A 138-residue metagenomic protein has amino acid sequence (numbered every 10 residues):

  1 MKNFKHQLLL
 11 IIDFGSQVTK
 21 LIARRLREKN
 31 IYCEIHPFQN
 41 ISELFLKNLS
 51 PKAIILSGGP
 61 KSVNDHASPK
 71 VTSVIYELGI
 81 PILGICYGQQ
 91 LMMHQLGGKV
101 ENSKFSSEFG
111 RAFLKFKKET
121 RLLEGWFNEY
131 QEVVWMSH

Functional and structural regions predicted by a protein language model:
M1-Q7: Extreme N-terminus of proteins, especially the signal/transit-peptide cleavage junction and the first residues
L8-K29: Short, charged N-terminal beta->alpha structural module
L9, C33, I82: Hydrophobic anchor at the start of a short beta-strand that flanks the dinucleotide cofactor-binding loop
I12, S57, S137: Conserved residues at the C-terminal ends of beta-strands
I12-F14, F38, Y87: Cofactor-binding loop segments of dinucleotide-utilizing enzymes, especially the Rossmann-like FAD- and NAD(P)+-binding
Q17, I41, Q90: Conserved Rossmann-like nucleotide-cofactor binding loop
R24-K29, N48-W126, V133: Cysteine-nucleophile active-site neighborhood
N30-F45: A short, well-structured beta->alpha microelement
